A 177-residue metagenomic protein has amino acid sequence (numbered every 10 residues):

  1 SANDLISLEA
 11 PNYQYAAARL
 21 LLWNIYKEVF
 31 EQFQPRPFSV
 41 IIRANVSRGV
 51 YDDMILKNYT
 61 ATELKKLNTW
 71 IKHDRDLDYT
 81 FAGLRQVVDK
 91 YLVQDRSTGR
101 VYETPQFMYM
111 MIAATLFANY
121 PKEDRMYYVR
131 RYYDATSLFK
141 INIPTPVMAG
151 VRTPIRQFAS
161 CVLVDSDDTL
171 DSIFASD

Functional and structural regions predicted by a protein language model:
S1-S176: Extended catalytic cores of very large enzyme megasubunits
